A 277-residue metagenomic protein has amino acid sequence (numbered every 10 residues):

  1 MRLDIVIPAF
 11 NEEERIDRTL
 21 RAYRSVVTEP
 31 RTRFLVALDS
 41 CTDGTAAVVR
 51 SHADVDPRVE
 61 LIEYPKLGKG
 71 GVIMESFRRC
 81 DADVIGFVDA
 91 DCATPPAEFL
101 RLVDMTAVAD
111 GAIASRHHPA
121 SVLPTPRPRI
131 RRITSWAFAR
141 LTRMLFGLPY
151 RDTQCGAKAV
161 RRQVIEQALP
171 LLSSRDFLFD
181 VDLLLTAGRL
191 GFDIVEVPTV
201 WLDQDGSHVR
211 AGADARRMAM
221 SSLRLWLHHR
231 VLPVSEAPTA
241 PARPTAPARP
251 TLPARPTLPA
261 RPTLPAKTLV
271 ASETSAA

Functional and structural regions predicted by a protein language model:
M1, G147-L148, L171-A277: Hydrophobic helical membrane-anchoring modules
I7, P30-C41, I62-E63: Short beta-strand/loop segment that forms part of the nucleotide-sugar
E12-R15, C41, K69: Donor nucleotide-sugar binding loop of glycosyltransferases
E12-S25: Short, well-formed alpha-helical segments that are part of the catalytic scaffolds of diverse glycosyltransferases
R31-R33, A46-R79: Conserved donor nucleotide-binding strand/loop of the catalytic core
L38-A47, C92: A conserved acidic beta->alpha catalytic loop
Y64-R79, V84, P96-F177, Q204-A213: Acceptor/aglycone-binding surface of glycosyltransferases and processive sugar-polymer synthases
